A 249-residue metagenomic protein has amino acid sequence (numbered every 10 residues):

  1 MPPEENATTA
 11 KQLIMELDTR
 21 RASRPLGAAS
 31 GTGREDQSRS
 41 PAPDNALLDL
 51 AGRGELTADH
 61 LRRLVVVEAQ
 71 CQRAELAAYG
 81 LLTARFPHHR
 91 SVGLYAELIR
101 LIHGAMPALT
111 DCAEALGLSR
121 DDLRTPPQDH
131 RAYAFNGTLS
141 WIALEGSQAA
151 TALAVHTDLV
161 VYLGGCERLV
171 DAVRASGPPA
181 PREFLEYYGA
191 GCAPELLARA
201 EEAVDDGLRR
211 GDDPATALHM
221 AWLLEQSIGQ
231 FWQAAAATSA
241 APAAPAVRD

Functional and structural regions predicted by a protein language model:
P2, A215-D249: Acidic, carboxylate-rich catalytic segments that either coordinate divalent cations
P3, R24-G27, G52-R62, G117 (+3 more regions): Short, charged, low-complexity loops and linkers
A7-A58, R73-E75, E201-D206: Short alpha-helical hairpin
A7-Q12, E16, G93-C192: Active-site-proximal alpha-helical scaffolds that flank and shape metal-associated catalytic sites
D36-A42, A51, E55-R85, A150-C166 (+1 more regions): Alpha-helical bundle segments that constitute or directly flank the non-heme di-iron/ferroxidase center
R73, A77-G80, P107-E114, L118 (+3 more regions): Charged/polar positions within long, soluble alpha-helices
H88-H89: Short loop-to-helix capping motifs
D111-Q128, C192-Q230: Long, charge-rich low-complexity segments
